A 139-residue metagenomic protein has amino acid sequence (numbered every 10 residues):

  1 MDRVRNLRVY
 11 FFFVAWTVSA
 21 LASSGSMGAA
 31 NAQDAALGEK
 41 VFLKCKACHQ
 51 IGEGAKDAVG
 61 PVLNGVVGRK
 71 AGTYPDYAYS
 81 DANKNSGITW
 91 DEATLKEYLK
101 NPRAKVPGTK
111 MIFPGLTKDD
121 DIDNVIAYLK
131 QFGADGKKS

Functional and structural regions predicted by a protein language model:
M1-Y10: N-terminal secretory signal peptides that target proteins for export/translocation
F11-G25: Bacterial N-terminal signal peptides
S23-F42, G52-E53: Electrostatic cytochrome c docking/interface patches
A35-E39, E53-E92, F113: Gly/Gly-Pro-rich "capping" loops immediately C-terminal to redox-active cysteine motifs in periplasmic/lumenal
L43-I51, V125: The canonical Cys-X-X-Cys-His
K44, V59, P107-T109: Envelope-exposed proteins and targeting segments
C48-I51, A55, K105: Histidine kinase transmitter module recognition
T89-S139: C-terminal capping alpha-helices of c-type cytochrome domains
